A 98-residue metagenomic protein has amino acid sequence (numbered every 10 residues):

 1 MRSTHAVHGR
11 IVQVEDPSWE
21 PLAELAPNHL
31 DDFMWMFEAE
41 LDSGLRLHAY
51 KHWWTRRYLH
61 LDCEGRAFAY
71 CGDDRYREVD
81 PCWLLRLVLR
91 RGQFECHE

Functional and structural regions predicted by a protein language model:
R2-P21, A26, G72-E98: Mixed-charge, Lys/Arg-enriched low-complexity segments
H29-L85: Acidic, low-complexity, intrinsically disordered interaction modules
